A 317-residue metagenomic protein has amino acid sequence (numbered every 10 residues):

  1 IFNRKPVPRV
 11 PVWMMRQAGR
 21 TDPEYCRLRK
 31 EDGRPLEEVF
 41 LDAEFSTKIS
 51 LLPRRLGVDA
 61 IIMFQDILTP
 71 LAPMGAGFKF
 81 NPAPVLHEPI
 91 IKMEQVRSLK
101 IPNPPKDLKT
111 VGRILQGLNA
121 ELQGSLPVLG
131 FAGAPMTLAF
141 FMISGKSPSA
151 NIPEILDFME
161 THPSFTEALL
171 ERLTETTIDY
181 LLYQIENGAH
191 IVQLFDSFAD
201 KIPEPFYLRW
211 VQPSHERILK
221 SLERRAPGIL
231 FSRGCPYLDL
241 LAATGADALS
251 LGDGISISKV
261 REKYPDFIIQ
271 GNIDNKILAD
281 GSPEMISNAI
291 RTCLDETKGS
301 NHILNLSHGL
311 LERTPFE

Functional and structural regions predicted by a protein language model:
I1, P23-R27, P35, Q95 (+3 more regions): Exposed alpha-helical structural elements
I1-F80, E216-R217, D295, F316: N-terminal basic, low-complexity leaders that serve as flexible interaction/assembly modules and, when applicable, as
F2-Q17, V58-L86, K106-A150: Glycine-rich, aromatic-flanked loop segments that form ligand/cofactor-binding clefts across common enzyme folds
R27-V39, M93-P104, L241-A242: Short, basic, glycine/proline-bearing loop/turn elements
L28, A76-F80, M93-S98, I143-S149 (+1 more regions): Surface-exposed, active-site-proximal loop segments in enzymatic domains
I62-P82, L86-P104, G188-Y207, S307-G309 (+1 more regions): Glycine-rich, proline-tolerant flexible connector loops at the mouths of alpha/beta enzymes
D107-E317: Active-site loop segments of alpha/beta catalytic cores
